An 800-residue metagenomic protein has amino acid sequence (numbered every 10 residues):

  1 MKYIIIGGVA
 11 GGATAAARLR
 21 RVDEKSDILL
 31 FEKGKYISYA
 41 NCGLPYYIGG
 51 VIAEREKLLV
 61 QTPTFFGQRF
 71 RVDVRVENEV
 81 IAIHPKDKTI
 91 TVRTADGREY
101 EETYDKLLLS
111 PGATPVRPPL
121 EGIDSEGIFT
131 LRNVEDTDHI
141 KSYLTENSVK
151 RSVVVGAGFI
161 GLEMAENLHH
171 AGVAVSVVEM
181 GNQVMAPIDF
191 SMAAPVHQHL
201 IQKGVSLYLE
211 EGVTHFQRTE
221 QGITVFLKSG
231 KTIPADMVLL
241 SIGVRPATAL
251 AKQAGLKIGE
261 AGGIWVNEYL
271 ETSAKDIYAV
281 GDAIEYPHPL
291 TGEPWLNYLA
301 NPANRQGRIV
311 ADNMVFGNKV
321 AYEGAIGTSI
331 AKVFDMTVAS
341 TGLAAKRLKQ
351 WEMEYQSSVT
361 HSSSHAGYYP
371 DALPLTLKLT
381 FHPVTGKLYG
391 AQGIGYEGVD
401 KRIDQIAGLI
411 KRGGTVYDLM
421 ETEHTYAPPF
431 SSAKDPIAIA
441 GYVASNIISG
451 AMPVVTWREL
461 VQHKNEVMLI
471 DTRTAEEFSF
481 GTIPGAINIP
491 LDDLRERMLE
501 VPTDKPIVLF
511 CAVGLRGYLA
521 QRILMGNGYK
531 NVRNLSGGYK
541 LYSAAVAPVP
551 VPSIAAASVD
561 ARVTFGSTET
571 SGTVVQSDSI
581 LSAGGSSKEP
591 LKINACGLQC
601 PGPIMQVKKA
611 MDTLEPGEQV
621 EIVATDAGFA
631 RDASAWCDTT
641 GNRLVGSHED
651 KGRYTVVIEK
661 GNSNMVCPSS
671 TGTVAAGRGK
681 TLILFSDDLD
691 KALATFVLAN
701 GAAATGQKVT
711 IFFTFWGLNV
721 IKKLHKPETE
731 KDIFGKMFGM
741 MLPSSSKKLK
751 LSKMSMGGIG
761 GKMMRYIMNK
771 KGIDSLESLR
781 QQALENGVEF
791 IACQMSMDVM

Functional and structural regions predicted by a protein language model:
M1, A283-E397, P428-S432, P436-Q462 (+3 more regions): Mid-to-C-terminal Rossmann-like scaffold of FAD/NAD(P)H-dependent oxidoreductases
M1-D73, V116, A165-I188, A325-T328 (+5 more regions): Beta1-alpha1 glycine-rich phosphate/pyrophosphate-binding loop at the start of Rossmann-like nucleotide-binding domains
R18-Y104, D189-S206, A344-R347, I439 (+1 more regions): N-terminal Rossmann-like dinucleotide/flavin-binding domain of flavoprotein oxidoreductases that bind FAD/FMN
L59, R151-S152, F159-Q217, N297-A303 (+3 more regions): Rossmann-like dinucleotide-binding cores of NAD(P)H-dependent redox enzymes
R75-T94, E102, H169-V266, F565-T568: A Rossmann-like FAD-binding core segment of flavoenzymes
L109-A171, S206, E260, V266-E268 (+2 more regions): Glycine-rich dinucleotide-binding loop and its adjacent helix/turn
D124-S148, E220, T224-F226, K231-D312 (+2 more regions): FAD-site-proximal beta/loop scaffold in flavoenzymes
Y417-P428, S432-R458, H463-M468, A475-V508 (+2 more regions): Rhodanese-like catalytic fold shared by cysteine-dependent sulfurtransferases and DSP/PTP-type phosphatases
